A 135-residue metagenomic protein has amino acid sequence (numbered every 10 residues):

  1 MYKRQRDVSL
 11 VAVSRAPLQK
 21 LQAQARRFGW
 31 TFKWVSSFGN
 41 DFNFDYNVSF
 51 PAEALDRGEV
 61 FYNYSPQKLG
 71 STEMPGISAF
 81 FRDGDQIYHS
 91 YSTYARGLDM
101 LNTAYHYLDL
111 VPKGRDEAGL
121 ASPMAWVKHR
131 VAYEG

Functional and structural regions predicted by a protein language model:
M1: Active-site loops and adjacent core secondary-structure elements that bind or stabilize anionic groups
R4-R6, A23-K33, S37-G135: Non-globular targeting/processing and membrane-anchoring segments
L10-A16, L21, S37: Short His-Asn-centered micro-motif
